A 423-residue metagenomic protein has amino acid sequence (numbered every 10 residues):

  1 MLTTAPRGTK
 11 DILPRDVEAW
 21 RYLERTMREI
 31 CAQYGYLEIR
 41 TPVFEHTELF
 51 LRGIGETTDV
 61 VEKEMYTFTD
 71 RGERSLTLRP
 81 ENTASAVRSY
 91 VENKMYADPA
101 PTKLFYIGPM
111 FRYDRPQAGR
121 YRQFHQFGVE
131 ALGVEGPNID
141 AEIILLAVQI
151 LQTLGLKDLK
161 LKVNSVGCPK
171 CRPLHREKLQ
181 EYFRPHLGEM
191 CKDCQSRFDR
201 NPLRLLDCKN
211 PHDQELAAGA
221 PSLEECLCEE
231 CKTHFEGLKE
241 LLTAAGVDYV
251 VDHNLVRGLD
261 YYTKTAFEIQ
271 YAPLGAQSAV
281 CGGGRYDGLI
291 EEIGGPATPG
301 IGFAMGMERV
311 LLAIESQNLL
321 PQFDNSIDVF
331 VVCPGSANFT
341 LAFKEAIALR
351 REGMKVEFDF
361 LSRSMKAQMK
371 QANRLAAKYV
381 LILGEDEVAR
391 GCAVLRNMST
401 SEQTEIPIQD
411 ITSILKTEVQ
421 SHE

Functional and structural regions predicted by a protein language model:
M1-E423: TRNA-recognition modules of translation machinery and tRNA-sensing kinases, especially anticodon-binding
